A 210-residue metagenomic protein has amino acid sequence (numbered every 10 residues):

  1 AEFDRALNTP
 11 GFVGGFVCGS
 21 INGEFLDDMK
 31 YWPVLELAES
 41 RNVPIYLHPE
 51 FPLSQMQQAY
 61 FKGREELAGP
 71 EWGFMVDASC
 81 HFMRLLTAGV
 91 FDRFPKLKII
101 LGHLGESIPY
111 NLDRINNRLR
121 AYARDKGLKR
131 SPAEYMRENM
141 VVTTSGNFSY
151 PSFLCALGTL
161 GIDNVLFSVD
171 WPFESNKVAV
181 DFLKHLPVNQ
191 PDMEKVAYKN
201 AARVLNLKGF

Functional and structural regions predicted by a protein language model:
A1-H81, A88: Active-site gating/metal-coordination segments in enzymes
R5, A88, L97, L128 (+3 more regions): Mid-to-C-terminal alpha-helical segments outside catalytic/metal-binding sites
N8-G15, R41-V43, P95-K98, P132-M140 (+1 more regions): Short, well-ordered coil/turn segments that N-cap beta-strands
C18-N22, H48-P52, L104-S107, S145-N147 (+1 more regions): Active-site beta-loop-alpha junctions enriched in small/polar residues
Y46, L101, S168: Generic enzyme active-site microenvironment
Q55-G63, G105-R120, F153-T159, W171-H185: Histidine/acidic-residue-rich catalytic or RNA/ligand-binding cores of hydrolases and nuclease-related proteins
G73, C80, A123-F153: Aromatic-anchored helix/helix-loop segment that forms the rim or "lid" of small-molecule/cofactor binding pockets
L86-Y135: Aromatic-lined glycan-binding groove of carbohydrate-active enzymes
